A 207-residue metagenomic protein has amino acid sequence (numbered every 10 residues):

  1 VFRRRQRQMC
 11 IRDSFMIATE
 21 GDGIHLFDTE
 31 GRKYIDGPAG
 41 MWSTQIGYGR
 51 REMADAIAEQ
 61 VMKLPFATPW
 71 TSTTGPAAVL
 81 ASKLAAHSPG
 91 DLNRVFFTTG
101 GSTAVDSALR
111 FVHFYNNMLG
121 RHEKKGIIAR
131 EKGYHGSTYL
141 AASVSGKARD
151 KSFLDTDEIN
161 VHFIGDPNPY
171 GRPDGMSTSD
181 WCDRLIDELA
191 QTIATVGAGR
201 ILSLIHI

Functional and structural regions predicted by a protein language model:
V1-R7, I11, H206: Single conserved hydrophobic/aromatic residue that forms the stacking wall/gate of nucleotide- or nucleobase-binding
F15: Acyl-group handling in specialized metabolite and lipid biosynthesis
A18-D22: Short, small/polar residue-rich loop motifs at catalytic or cofactor-binding pockets
D28-T29: Short, acidic, Ser/Thr-enriched surface-loop or helix-capping motifs
K33-H122: Glycine-rich loop-to-alpha-helix module at the N-terminal edge of alpha/beta enzyme cores
I35-P38, G165, S203-I205: Short beta-strands and strand-loop turn motifs
S82-L202: PLP-dependent aspartate aminotransferase-fold enzymes
